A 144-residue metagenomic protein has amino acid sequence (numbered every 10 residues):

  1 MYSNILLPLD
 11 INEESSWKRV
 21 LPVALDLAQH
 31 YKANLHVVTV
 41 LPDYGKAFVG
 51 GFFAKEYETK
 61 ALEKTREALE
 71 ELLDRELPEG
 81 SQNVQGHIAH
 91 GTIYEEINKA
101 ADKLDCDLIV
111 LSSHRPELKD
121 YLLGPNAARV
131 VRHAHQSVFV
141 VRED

Functional and structural regions predicted by a protein language model:
S3-G51: Small/aliphatic-rich secondary-structure junction motif
H36-V38, Q85-A89, F139: General small-molecule cofactor/ligand-binding pocket signal
F53-E56, K103-L104, A127-R129: Short, hinge-like loop/turn segments at secondary-structure boundaries
K55-E67: A short acidic, glycine-rich active-site loop that binds or catalyzes chemistry on phosphate/adenosine moieties
R75-I109, P116: Structural beta-alpha unit
L111-R129: Glycine-rich, Arg-bearing micro-motifs that act as flexible, cationic patches
Q136-D144: Short, flexible loop segments at boundaries between secondary-structure elements
